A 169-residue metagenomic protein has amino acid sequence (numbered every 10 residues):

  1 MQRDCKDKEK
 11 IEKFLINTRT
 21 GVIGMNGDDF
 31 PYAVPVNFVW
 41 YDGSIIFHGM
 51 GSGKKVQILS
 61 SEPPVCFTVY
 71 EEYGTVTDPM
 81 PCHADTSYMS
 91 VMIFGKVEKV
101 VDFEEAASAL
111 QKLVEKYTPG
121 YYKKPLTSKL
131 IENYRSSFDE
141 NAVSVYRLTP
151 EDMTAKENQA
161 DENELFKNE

Functional and structural regions predicted by a protein language model:
M1-I16: Extreme N-terminal tail/first-helix region
Q2, E72-E169: Charged, gly/pro-rich active-site loop segments
D7, G51-S52: Amphipathic coiled-coil/heptad-repeat helices and related helical stalk/stem segments that mediate oligomerization
I16, S60-V65, K112-P119: Short, intrinsically disordered, mixed-charge
T18-G51, F67-T68: Short beta-strand segments
R19, V34, Y41-G43, S61-V65 (+2 more regions): A generic structural signal for short beta-strands and their flanking turns/coil linkers
P31-A33, L59-S60, Q159-A160: Short glycine/proline-enriched turns and hinge-like loops at secondary-structure junctions
S52-V56, C66, G74-T75: Histidine-centered metal-chelating micro-motifs
